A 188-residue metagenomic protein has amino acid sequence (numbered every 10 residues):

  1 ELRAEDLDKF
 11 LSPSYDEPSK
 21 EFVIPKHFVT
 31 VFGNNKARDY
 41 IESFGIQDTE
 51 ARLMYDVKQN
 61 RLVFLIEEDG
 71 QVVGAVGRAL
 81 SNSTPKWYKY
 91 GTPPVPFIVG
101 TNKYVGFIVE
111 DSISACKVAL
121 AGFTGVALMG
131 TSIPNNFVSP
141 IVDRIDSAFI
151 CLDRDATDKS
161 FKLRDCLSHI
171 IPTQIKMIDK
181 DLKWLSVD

Functional and structural regions predicted by a protein language model:
E1-D69, V99-T101, I170: TOPRIM metal-binding catalytic domain and adjacent DNA-binding surface shared by DnaG-type primases
L2-A4, L185-D188: Short, intrinsically disordered, charge-balanced linker/junction segments flanking boundaries in proteins
Q47, T124, S147, P172: Residue-level detector of anion-binding/catalytic polar loops
V57-D146, K162: Phosphate-handling DNA/RNA-contact segment within nucleic-acid enzymes
G106, F149, Q174-K176: A structural signal for isolated positions on well-ordered beta-strands in alpha/beta enzyme cores
L128, T173-V187: A generic structural motif
R144-T157: A structural-propensity feature for long, helix-poor, extended segments
K159-P172: Short, aromatic/basic amphipathic alpha-helical patches
